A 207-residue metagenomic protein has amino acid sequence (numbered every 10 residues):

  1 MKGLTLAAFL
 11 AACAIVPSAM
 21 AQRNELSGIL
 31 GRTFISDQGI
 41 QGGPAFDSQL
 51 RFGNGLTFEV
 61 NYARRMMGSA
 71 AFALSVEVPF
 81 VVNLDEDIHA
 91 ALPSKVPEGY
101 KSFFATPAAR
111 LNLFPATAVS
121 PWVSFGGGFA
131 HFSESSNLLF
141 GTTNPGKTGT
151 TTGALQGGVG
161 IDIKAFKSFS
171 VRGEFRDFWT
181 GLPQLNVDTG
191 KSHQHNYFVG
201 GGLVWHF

Functional and structural regions predicted by a protein language model:
M1-R23: Cleavable N-terminal export/targeting peptides
G3, A21-R23, S69-A73, A116-S120 (+1 more regions): Strand-connecting loop/turn motifs
M20-M66, E134, F198-F207: Short glycine/proline- and aromatic-enriched beta-strand/turn motifs that initiate or cap beta-hairpins
G28-R32, V76-V82, V123-F129, I161 (+1 more regions): Transmembrane beta-barrel strands of outer-membrane/channel proteins
D37-R51, V81-F103, A130-T151, W179-N196: Flexible, solvent-exposed loop segments that connect beta-strands
L56-L139, N196-F207: Gram-negative (and chloroplast) outer-membrane scaffold detector with strong preference for beta-barrel transmembrane
E59-R65, G158-G160, S170-R172: Short, conserved structural micro-motifs that define repeat-unit consensus positions and nucleotide-binding loops
I163-F207: Predominantly the C-terminal beta-signal and adjacent terminal strand-loop region of outer-membrane beta-barrel
